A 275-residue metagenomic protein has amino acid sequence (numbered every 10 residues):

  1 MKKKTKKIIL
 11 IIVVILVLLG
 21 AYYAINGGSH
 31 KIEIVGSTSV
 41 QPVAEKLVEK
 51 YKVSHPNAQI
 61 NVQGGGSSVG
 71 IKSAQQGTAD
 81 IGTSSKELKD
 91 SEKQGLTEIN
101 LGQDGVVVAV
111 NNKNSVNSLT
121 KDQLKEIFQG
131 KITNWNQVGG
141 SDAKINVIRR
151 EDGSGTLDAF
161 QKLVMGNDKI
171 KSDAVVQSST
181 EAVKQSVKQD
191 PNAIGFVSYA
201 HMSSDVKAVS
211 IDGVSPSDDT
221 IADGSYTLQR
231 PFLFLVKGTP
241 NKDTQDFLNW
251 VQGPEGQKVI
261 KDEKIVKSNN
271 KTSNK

Functional and structural regions predicted by a protein language model:
K2-K275: Exported/periplasmic ABC-transporter solute-binding proteins
